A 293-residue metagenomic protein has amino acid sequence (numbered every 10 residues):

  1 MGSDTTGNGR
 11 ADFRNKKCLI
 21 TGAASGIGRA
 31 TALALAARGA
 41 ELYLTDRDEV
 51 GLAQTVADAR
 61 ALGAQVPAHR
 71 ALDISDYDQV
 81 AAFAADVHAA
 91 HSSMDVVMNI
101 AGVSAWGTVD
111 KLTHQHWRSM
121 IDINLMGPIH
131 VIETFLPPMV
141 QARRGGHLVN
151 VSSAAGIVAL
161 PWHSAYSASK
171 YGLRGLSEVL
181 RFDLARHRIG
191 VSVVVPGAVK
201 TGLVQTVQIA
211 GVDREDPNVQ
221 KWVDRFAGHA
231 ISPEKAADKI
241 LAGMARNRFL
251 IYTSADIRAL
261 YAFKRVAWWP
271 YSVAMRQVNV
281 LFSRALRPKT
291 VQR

Functional and structural regions predicted by a protein language model:
A24-G26: Conserved glycine-rich cofactor-binding loop
A40-T55: Conserved glycine-rich Rossmann-like NAD(P)H-binding loop of the short-chain dehydrogenase/reductase
E49-V50, R70-A82, H114: The beta1-alpha1 cofactor-binding region of Rossmann-like NAD(H)/NADP(H)-dependent oxidoreductases
T108-V109, T113-I121: Substrate-binding pocket helix/loop in short-chain dehydrogenase/reductase
I132, S169: Active-site helix of classical SDR
S153: Residue(s) in the substrate-gating loop at a strand-loop-helix junction that position the organic substrate next
R186-A255: SDR active-site lid
